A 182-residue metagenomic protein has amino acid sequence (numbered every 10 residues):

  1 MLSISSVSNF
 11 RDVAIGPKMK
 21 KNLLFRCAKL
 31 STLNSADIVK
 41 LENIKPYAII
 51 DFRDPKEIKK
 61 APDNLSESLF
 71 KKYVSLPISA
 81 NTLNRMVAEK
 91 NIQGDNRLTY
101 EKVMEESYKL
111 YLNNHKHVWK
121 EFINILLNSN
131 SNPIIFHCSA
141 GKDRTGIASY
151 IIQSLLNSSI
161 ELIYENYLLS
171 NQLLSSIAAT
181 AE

Functional and structural regions predicted by a protein language model:
M1-I135, I147-E182: Cys-dependent protein tyrosine phosphatase-like superfamily
A140, R144-T145: Ser/Thr-glycine-rich phosphate-binding loops at phosphate-binding pockets of nucleotides, nucleotide cofactors
